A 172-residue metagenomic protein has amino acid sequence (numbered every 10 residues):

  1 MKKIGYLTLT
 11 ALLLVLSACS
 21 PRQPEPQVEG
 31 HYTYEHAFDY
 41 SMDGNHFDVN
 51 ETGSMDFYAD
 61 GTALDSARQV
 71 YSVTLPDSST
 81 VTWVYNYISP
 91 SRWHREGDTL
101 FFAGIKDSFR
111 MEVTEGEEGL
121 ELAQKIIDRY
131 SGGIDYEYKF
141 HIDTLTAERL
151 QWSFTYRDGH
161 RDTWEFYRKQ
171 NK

Functional and structural regions predicted by a protein language model:
M1-S17: Sec-dependent bacterial lipoprotein signal peptides
C19-K172: Lipid interaction determinants
